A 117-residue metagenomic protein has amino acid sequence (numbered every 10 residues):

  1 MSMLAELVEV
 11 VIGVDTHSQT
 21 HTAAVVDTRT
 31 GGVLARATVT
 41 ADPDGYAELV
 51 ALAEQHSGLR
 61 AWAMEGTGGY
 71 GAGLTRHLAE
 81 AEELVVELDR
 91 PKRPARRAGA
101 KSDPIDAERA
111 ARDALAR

Functional and structural regions predicted by a protein language model:
M1-R117: Phosphate- and other anionic-substrate recognition elements at nucleic-acid/protein interfaces
